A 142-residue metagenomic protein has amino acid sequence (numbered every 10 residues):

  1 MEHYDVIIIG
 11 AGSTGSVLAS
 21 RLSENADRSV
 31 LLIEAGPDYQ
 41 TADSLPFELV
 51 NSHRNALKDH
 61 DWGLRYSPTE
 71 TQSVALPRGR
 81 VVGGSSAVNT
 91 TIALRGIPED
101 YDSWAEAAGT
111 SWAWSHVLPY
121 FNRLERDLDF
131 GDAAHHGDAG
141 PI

Functional and structural regions predicted by a protein language model:
M1-I142: N-terminal redox-cofactor-binding region of secreted/periplasmic oxidoreductases
